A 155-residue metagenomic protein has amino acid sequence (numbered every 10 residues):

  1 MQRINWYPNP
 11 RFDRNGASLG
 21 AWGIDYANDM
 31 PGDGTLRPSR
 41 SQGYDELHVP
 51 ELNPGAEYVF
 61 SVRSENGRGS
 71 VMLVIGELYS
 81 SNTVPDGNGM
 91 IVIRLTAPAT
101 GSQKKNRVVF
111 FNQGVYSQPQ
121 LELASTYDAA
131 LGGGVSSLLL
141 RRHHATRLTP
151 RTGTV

Functional and structural regions predicted by a protein language model:
M1-G20, R94-V155: Extracellular polysaccharide-targeting segments
F12, R40-S70, I91-A97, P119 (+1 more regions): Extra-cytoplasmic beta-strand recognition segments
G23-Y44: Short carbohydrate-recognition loop motifs
D33-T35, E57, N88-V92, Q103-K105: A generic structural signal for beta-strand entry/edge sites
R37-R40, G87, N112: Intrinsically disordered, compositionally biased low-complexity regions
G67-E77, N106: Beta-strand acidic-aromatic groove motif in beta-rich domains, primarily in extracellular
E77-Y79, S125: Solvent-exposed strand-loop boundary residues in beta-sheet-rich modules
N82-G89, T96-T100: Short proline/glycine- and polar residue-rich coil/turn motifs
